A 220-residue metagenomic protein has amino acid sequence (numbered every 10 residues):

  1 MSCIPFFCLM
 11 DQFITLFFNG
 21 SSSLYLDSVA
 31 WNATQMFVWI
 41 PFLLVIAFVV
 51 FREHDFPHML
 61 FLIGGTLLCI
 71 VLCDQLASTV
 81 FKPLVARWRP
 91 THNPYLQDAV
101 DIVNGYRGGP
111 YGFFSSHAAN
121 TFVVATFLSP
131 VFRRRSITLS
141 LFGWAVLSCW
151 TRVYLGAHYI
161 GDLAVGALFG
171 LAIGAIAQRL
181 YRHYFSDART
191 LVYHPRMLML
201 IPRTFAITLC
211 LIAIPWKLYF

Functional and structural regions predicted by a protein language model:
M1-L43, L76-G105: N-terminal transmembrane-helix/juxtamembrane module of multi-pass inner/ER membrane proteins
S21, E53, T79, P83-W88 (+4 more regions): Membrane-interface elements of multi-pass transporters and channels
T34-V50, G64, H117-N120: Hydrophobic alpha-helical transmembrane segments
I40, I63-V71, Q75, L163 (+2 more regions): Alpha-helical transmembrane spans of integral membrane proteins, capturing the lipid-embedded, hydrophobic core of TM
P41-V50, L67-V71, R203-L218: Hydrophobic core of alpha-helical transmembrane segments in multi-pass integral membrane proteins
I46, L72-F81, I173-Y181, L211: Alpha-helical membrane-inserting segments
F48-L76, T138-L139: Interfacial segments of alpha-helical transmembrane regions
D101-F220: Membrane-embedded catalytic cores of phosphoryl/pyrophosphoryl-handling enzymes
